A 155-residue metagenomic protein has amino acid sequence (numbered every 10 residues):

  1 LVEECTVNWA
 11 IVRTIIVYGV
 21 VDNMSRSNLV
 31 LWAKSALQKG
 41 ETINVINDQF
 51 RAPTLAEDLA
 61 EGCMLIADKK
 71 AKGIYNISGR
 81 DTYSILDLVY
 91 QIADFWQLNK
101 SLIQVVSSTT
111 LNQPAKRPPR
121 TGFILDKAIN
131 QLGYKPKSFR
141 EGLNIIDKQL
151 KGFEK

Functional and structural regions predicted by a protein language model:
E3-R51, D58: NAD(P)-dependent short-chain dehydrogenase/reductase
C5-N8, D68-K72: Short glycine/proline-enriched coil/turn segments at helix->beta-strand junctions
A10-V12, Y75, Q104, K137: Hydrophobic/aromatic beta-strand patches that form the interior of the parallel beta-sheet core in alpha/beta enzyme
G19, V45-F50, Y75-T82, Q131: Glycine-rich Rossmann NAD(P)(H)-binding loop
E57-L65, R140, N144: Amphipathic alpha-helical segments that line or abut small-molecule/effector binding pockets and mediate allosteric
G62, K69-P114, E154-K155: Mid/C-terminal beta-alpha module of Rossmann-like enzyme folds, strongest in SDR-family dehydrogenases/epimerases
S84-Y90, S107-I146, L150-E154: Conserved C-terminal active-site "lid" loop/helix of NAD(P)H-dependent oxidoreductases that clamps the redox cofactor
